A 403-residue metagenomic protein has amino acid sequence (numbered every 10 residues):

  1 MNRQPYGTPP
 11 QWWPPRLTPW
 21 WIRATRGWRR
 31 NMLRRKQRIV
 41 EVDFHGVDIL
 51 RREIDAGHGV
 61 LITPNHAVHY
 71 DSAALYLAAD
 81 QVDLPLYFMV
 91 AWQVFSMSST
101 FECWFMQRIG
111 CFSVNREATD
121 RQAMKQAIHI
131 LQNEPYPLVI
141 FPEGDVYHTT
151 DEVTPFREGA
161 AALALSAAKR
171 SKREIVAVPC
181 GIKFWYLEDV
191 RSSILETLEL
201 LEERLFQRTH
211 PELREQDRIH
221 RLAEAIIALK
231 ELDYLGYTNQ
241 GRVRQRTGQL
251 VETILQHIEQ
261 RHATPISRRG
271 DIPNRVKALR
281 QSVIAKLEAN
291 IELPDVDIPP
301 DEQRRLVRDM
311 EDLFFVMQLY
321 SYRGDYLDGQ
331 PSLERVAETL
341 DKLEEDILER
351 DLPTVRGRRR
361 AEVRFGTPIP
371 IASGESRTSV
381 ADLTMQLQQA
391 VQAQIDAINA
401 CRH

Functional and structural regions predicted by a protein language model:
M1-Y70, L77-L84, W92-V94, R121-Q122 (+4 more regions): Membrane-interfacial terminal anchoring regions of lipid-handling membrane enzymes
D71-S72, S98-S99: Short helix/loop capping segments that flank catalytic or ligand/cofactor-binding pockets
V90-S96, E102-C103: Membrane helical hairpin/interfacial module
F105-M106, G110: Domain-scale detector for complete catalytic domains at protein termini or as standalone homologs
F112-E117: Short, polar/flexible loop-turn hinges at active-site or ligand-entry regions and domain interfaces
L138-D145: ATP-grasp fold ATP-binding core
